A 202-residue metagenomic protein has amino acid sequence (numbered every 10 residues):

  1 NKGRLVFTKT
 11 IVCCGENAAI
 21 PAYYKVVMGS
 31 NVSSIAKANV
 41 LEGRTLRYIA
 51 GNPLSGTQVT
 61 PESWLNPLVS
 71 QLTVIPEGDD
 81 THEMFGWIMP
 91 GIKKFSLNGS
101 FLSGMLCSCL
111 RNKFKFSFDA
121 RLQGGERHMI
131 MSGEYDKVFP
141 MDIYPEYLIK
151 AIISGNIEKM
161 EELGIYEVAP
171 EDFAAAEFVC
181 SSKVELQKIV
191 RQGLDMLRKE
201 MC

Functional and structural regions predicted by a protein language model:
N1-S100: Hydrophobic alpha-helical positions that pack around
K2-G3, F7, G155-K159, L197-M201: Short secondary-structure junctions and interdomain/linker hinges
L5, V40-E42, L65-L68, H128-S132 (+3 more regions): A structural signal for short secondary-structure junctions
C14-A18, Q123-M131, E167-E171: Short acidic (Asp/Glu) and glycine-rich catalytic loops that position anionic groups and cofactors
I75, D79-P145, A151-I153, K199-C202: Hydrophobic alpha-helical bundle architecture
K137-V138, Y144-M196: Internal helix-turn-beta structural module
